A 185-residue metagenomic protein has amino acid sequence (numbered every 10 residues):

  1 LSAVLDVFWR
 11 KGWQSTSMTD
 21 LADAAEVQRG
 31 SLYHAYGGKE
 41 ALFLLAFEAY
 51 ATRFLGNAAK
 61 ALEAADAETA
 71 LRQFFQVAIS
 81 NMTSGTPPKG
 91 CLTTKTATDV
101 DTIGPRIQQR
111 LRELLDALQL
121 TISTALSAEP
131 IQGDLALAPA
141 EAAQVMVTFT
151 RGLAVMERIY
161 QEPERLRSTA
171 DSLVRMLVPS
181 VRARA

Functional and structural regions predicted by a protein language model:
A3, V7-A41, L45: Helix-turn-helix
V4-F8, A78, T150: Short hydrophobic clusters on alpha-helical segments that form packing/core surfaces in small helical domains
L45, A59-K89, L135, P139-M146: Hydrophobic alpha-helical connector segments
E48-F54: Short, basic, alpha-helical segments at the C-terminal edge of helix-turn-helix-like DNA-binding modules
A70-Q73, S84-Q109: Amphipathic alpha-helical segments used for helix-helix packing
N81-S84, T102, T124, A128 (+2 more regions): Amphipathic C-terminal alpha-helical segment
K89, L135-M156, T169-M176: Hydrophobic alpha-helical segments that form the core of small-molecule binding pockets and/or dimer interfaces
I103-P105, L115-A142, V178-A185: Hydrophobic alpha-helical bundle segments that form small-molecule/ligand-binding pockets
